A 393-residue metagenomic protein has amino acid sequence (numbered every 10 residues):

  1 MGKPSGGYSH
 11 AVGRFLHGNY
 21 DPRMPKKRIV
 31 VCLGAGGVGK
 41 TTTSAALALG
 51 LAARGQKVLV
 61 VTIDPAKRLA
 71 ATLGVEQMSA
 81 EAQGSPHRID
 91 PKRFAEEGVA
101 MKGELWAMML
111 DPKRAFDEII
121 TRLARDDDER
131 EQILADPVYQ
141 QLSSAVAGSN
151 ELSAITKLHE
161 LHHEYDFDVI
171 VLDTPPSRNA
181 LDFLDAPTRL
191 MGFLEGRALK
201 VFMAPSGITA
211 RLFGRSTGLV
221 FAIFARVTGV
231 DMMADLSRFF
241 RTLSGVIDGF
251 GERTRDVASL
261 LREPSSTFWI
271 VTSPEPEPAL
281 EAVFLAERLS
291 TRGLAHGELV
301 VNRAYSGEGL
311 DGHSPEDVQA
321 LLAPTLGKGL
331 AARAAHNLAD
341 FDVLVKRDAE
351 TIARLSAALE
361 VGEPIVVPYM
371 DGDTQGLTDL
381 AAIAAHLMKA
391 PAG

Functional and structural regions predicted by a protein language model:
G6-M24, A225-R241, G251-G393: C-terminal lobe/tail of nucleotide-utilizing enzymes
F15, Y20-V38, T43-G251, R255: Nucleotide-state-sensitive switch-loop elements of NTP-binding domains
